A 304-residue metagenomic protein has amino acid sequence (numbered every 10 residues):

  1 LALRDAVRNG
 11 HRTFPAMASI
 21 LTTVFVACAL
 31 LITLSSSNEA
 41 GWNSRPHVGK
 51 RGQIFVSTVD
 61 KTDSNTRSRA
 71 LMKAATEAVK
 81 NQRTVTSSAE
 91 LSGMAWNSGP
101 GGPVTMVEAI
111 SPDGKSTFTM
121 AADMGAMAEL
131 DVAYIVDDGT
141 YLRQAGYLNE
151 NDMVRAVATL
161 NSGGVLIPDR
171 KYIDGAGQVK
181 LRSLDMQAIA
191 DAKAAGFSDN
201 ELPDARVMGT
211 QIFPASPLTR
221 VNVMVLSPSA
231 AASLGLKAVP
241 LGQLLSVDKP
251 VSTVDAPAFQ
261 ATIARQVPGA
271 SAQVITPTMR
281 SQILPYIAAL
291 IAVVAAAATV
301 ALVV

Functional and structural regions predicted by a protein language model:
L1, D5-R8: Hydrophobic alpha-helical segments
V7, V24-R51: Alpha-helical transmembrane segments
H11-S35, M279-V304: Hydrophobic alpha-helical transmembrane segments of multi-pass inner-membrane transport and secretion
N38-Y286: Nucleotide-cofactor and metal-assisted catalytic machinery
